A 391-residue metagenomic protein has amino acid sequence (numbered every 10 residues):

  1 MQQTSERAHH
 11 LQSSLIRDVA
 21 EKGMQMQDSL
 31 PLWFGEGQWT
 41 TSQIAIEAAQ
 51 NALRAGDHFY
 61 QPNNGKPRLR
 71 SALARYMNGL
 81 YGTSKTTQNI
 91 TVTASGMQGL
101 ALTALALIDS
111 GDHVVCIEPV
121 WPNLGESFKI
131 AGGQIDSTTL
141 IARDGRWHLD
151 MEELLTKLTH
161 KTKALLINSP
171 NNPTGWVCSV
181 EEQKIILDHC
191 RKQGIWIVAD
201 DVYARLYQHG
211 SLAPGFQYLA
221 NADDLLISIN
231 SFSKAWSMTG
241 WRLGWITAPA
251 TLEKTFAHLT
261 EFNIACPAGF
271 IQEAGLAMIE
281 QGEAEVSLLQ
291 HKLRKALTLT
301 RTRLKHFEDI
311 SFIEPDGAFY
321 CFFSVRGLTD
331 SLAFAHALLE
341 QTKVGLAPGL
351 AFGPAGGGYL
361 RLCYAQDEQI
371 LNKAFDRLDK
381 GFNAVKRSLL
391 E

Functional and structural regions predicted by a protein language model:
Q2-T4, H9-H10, G23-M26, L30 (+4 more regions): PLP-dependent class I/II
V19, L32, G56-F59, A72-L80: Glycine-rich loop-to-alpha-helix module at the N-terminal edge of alpha/beta enzyme cores
